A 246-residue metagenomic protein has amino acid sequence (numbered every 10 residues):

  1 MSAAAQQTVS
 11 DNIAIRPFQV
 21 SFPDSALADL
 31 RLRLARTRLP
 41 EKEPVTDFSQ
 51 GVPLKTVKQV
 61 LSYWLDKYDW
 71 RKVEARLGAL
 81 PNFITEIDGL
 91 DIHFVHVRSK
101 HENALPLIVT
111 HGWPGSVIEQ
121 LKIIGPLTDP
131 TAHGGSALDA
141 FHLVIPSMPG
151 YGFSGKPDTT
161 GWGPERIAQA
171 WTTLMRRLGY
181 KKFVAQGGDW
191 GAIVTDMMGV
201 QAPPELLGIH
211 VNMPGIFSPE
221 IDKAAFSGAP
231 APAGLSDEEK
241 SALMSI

Functional and structural regions predicted by a protein language model:
S2-A3, N12, F18, R38-L39 (+1 more regions): Catalytic cores of eukaryotic secretory-pathway lumenal/extracellular enzymes that build and remodel glycoconjugates
A3-A4, P23: C-terminal accessory subdomains/tails of enzymes that are appended
Q6-T8: Intrinsically disordered, low-complexity linkers and terminal tails enriched in Pro/Gly and often acidic or mixed-charge
S10-E41: Mature N-terminal segment immediately following signal peptide/propeptide cleavage in secreted/periplasmic
V45-L54: Coupling/switch/interface segments within P-loop NTPase motor domains and analogous charged loops in nucleic-acid
